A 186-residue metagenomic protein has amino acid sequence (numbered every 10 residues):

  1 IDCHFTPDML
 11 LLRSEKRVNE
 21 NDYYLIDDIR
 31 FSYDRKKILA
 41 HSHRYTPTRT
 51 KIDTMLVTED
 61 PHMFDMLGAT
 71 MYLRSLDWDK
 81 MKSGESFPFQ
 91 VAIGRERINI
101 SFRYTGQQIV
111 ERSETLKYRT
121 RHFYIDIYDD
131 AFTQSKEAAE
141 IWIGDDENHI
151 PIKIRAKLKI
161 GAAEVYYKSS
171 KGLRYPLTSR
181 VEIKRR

Functional and structural regions predicted by a protein language model:
I1-Y33, W78-R186: Acidic, serine/threonine-rich low-complexity disordered tracts
K36-R44, F87-F89: Short polybasic amphipathic segments
M63-F87: Anionic-ligand-binding alpha/beta catalytic cores of soluble enzymes and soluble regulatory domains that recognize
